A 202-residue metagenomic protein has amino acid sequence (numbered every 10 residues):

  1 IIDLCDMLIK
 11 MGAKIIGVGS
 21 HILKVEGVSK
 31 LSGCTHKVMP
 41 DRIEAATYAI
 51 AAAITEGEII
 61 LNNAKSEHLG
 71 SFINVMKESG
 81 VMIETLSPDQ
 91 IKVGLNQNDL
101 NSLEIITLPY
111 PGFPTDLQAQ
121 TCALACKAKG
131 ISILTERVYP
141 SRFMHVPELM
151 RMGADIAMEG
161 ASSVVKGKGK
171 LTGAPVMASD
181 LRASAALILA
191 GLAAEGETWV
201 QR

Functional and structural regions predicted by a protein language model:
I1-R202: Short, structured segments at the rim of ligand-binding sites
